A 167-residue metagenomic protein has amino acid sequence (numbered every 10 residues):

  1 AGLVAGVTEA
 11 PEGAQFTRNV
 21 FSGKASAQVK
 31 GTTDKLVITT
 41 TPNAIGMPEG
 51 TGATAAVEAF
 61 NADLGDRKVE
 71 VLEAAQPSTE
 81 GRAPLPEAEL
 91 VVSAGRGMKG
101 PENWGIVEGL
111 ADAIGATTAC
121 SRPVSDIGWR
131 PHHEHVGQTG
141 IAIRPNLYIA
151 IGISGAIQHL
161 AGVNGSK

Functional and structural regions predicted by a protein language model:
A1-K167: N-terminal glycine-rich FAD/FM-binding segment characteristic of electron-transfer flavoproteins
